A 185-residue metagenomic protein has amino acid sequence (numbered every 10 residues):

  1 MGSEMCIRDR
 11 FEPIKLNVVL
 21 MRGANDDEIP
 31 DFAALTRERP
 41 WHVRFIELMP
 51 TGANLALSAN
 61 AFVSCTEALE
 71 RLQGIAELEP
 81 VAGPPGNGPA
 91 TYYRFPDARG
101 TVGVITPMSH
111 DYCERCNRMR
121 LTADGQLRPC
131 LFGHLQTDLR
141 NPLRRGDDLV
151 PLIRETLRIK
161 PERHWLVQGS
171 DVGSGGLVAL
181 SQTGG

Functional and structural regions predicted by a protein language model:
M1-I7: Short, small-residue-biased leader/transition segments that mark boundaries at the very start of proteins
S3, P40-H42, T122-Q126: Short hydrophobic/aromatic-rich motifs at helix boundaries and adjacent loops
R8-T101, P107, N141, D147: Radical SAM enzyme [4Fe-4S]-AdoMet core and its adjacent flexible, acidic and glycine-rich loops/tails across
T101-V102, Y112: Short, surface-exposed beta-strand/loop "edge" segments at domain boundaries and coil↔beta transitions
V102-V104, P129-C130: Short capping micro-motif at the N-terminus of alpha-helices
H110-G185: Radical SAM enzyme core and accessory elements
